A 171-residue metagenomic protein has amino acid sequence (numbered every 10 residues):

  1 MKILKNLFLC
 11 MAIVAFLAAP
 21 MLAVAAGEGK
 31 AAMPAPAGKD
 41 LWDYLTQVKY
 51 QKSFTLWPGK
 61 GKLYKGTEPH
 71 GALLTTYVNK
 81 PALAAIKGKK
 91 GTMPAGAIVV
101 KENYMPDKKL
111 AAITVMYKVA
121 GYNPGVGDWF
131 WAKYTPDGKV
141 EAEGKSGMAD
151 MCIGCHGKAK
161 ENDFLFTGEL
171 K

Functional and structural regions predicted by a protein language model:
M1-M11: Bacterial N-terminal signal peptides that target proteins for export
K2-L4, P20-M33: Basic/polar N-terminal segments that are highly enriched at the extreme N-terminus, encompassing both cleavable
C10-P20: Bacterial N-terminal signal peptides
A26-G147, E169-K171: Extracytoplasmic c-type cytochrome modules immediately beyond a signal peptide or single-pass transmembrane anchor
N123-P124, K158-L165: Inter-heme linker and motif-flanking segments adjacent to c-type heme-binding CXXCH motifs in c-type cytochromes
M148-A159: The canonical Cys-X-X-Cys-His
